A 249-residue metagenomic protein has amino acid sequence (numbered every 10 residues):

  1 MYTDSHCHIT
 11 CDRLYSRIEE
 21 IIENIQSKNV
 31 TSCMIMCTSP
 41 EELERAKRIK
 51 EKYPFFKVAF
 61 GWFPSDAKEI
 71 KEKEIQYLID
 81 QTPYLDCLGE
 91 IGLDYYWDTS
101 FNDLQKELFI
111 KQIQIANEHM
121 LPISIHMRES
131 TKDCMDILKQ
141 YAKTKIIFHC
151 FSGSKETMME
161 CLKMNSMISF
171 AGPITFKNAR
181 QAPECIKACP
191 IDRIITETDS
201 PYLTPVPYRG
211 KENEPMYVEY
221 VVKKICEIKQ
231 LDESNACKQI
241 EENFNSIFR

Functional and structural regions predicted by a protein language model:
M1-R249: Mid-domain alpha/beta scaffold segments of enzyme catalytic cores
